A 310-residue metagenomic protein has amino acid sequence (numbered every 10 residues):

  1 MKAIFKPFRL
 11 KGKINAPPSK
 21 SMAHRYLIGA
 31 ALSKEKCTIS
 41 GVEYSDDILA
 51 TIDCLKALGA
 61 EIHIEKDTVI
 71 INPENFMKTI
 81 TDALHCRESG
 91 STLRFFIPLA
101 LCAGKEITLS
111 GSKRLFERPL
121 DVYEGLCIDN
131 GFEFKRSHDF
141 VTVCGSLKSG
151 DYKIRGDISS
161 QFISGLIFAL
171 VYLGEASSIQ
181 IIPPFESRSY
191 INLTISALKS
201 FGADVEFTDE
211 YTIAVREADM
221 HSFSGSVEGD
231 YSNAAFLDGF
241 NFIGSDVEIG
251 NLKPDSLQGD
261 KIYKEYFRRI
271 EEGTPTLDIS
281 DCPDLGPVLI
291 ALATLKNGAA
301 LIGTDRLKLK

Functional and structural regions predicted by a protein language model:
M1-K310: Short, structured segments at the rim of ligand-binding sites
